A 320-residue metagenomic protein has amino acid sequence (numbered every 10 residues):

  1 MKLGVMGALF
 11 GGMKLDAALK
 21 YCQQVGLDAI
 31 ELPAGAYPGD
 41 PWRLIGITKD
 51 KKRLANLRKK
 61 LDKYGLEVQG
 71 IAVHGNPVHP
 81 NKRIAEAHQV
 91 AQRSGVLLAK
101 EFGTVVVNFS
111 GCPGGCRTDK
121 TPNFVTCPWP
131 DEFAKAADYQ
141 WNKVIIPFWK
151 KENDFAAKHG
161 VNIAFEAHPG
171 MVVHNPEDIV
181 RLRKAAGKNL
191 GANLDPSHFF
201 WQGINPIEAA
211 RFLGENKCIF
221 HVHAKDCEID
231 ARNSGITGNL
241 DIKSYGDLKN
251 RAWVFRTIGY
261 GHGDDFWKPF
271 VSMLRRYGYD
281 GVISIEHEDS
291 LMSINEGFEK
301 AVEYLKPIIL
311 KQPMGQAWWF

Functional and structural regions predicted by a protein language model:
K2, M13, A29, A36 (+3 more regions): Acidic/histidine-rich catalytic cores of soluble enzymes
L3-G7, I30-L32, V68-V73, V107-F109 (+4 more regions): Hydrophobic faces of well-ordered beta-strands that scaffold small-molecule active sites in alpha/beta enzyme cores
F10, S284-I294: A short, acidic, flexible beta-alpha connecting loop/helix-capping segment that sits on the rim of active
A17, Y21, N56, K60-Y64 (+3 more regions): Active-site acidic/histidine proton-transfer and metal-coordination neighborhood in alpha/beta enzyme cores
A18-Y37, G103: Catalytic domains of carbohydrate-active enzymes, especially glycoside hydrolases
Q23, K100, E215, R275-R276: Non-catalytic positions within long, well-ordered alpha-helices that form the structural scaffold/packing of enzyme
P33-R58, G111-T118: Glycine-rich, proline-tolerant flexible connector loops at the mouths of alpha/beta enzymes
I294-M314: C-terminal helical cap(s) of enzyme catalytic domains, especially alpha/beta-barrels
